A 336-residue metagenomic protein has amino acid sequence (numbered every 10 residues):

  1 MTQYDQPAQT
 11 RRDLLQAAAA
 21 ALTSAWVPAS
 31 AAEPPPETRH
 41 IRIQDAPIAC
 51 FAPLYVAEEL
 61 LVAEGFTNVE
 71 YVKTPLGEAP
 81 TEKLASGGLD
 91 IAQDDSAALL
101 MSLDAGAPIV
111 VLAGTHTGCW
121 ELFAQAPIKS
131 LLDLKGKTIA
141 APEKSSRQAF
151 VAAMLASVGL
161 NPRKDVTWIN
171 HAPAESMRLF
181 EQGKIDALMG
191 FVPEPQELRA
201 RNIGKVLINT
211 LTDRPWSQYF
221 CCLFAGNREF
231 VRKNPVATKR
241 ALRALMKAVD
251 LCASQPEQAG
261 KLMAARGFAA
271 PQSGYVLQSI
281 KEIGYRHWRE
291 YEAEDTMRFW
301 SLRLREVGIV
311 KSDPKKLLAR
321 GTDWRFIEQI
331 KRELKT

Functional and structural regions predicted by a protein language model:
M1-D13, A17-S24: N-terminal secretory signal peptides
A29-S30: Cleavable N-terminal signal peptides
E33-H171, L179-Q182, D186-V192, I203 (+2 more regions): Short, glycine-/small- and polar/acidic-enriched structural segments that line small-molecule recognition paths
E64-F66, T212-S217, G284-E292: Short, solvent-exposed loop/beta-turn-alpha elements that line the ligand-binding surface or hinge of extracytoplasmic
A97, E175-M177, E181-A265: Pocket-lining segment of extracytoplasmic ligand-binding domains
T115-A124, G204-V231, S279, L318-R320 (+1 more regions): Periplasmic-binding protein-like
R232-S312: Secondary-structure end/capping motifs
L304-T336: Conserved C-terminal helix/tail region of periplasmic/extracytoplasmic solute-binding proteins
